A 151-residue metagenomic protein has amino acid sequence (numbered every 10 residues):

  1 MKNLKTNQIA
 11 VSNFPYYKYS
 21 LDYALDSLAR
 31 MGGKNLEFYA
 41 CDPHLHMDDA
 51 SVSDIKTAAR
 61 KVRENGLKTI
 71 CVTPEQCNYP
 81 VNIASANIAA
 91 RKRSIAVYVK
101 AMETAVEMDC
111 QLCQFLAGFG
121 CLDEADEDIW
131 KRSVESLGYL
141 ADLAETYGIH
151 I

Functional and structural regions predicted by a protein language model:
M1-A10, I70-A84, A117-C121: N-terminal small/glycine-rich loop or linker at the start of catalytic domains across soluble metabolic enzymes
K5-Q8, K18, L25, L45-S51 (+1 more regions): Gly/Pro-rich active-site loop or hairpin
T6-N13, N35-E37, G66-C71, C110-Q114 (+1 more regions): Structural preference for beta-strand elements that scaffold enzyme active sites
A10-D22, S53-A59: N-terminal-biased segments
S12-Y16, Y39-P43, P74-C77, G118-G120 (+1 more regions): Active-site beta-loop-alpha junctions enriched in small/polar residues
D22-C41, D109: Catalytic domains of carbohydrate-active enzymes, especially glycoside hydrolases
Y23, K61-N65, V81-I151: Active-site acidic/histidine proton-transfer and metal-coordination neighborhood in alpha/beta enzyme cores
E37-R63, A117-E124: Glycine-rich, proline-tolerant flexible connector loops at the mouths of alpha/beta enzymes
